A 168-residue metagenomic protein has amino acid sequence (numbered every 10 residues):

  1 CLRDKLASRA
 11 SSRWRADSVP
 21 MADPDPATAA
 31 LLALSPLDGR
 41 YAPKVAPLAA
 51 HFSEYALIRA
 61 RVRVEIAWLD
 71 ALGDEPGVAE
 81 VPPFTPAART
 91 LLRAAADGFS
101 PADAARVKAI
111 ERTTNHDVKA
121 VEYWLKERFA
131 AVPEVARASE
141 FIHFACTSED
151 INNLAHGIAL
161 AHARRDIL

Functional and structural regions predicted by a protein language model:
A22-L168: A helix-coil-helix interface module used to build multimeric assemblies and to scaffold catalytic/cofactor sites
